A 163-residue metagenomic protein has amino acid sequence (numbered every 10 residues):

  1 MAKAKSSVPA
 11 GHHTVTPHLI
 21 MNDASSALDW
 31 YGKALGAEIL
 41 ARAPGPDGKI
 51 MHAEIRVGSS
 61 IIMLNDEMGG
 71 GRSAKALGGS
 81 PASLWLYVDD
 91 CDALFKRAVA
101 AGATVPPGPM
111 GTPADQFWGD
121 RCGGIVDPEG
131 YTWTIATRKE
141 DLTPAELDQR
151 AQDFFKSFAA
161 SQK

Functional and structural regions predicted by a protein language model:
A2-H18, L28-V126, I135-K163: Vicinal oxygen chelate
M21-S25: Short acidic-aromatic low-complexity motifs
E129: C-terminal catalytic core of tyrosine-transesterase DNA break-rejoin enzymes
